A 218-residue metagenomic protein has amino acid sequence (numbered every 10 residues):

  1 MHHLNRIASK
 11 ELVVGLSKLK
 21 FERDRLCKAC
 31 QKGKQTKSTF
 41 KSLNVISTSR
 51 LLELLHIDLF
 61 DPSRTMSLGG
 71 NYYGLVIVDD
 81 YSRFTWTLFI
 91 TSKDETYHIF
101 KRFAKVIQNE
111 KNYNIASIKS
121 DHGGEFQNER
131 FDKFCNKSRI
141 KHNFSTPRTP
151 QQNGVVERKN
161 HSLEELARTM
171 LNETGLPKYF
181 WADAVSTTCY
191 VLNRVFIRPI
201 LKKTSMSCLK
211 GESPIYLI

Functional and structural regions predicted by a protein language model:
M1-I218: HHCC-type zinc-binding knuckle of retroelement integrases
